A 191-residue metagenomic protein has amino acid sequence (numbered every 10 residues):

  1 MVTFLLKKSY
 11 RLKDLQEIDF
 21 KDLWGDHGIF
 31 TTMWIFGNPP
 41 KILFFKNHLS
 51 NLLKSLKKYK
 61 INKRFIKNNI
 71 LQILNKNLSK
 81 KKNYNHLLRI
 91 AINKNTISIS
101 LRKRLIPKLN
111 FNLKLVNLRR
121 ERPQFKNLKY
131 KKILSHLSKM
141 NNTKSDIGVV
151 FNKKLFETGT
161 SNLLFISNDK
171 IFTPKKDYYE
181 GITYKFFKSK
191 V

Functional and structural regions predicted by a protein language model:
M1-K76, N93-V191: Helix-start/capping segments and mature chain N-termini
L78-H86, N142: Short secondary-structure junctions
Y84-K94: Hydrophobic/aromatic-rich structural module bridging two neighboring secondary-structure elements via a short loop
